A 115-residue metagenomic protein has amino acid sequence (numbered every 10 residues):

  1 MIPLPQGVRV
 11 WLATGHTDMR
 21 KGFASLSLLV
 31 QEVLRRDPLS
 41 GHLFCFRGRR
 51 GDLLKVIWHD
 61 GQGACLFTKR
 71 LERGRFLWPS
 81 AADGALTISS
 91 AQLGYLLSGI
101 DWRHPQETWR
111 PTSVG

Functional and structural regions predicted by a protein language model:
M1-G115: Polybasic/polar functional segments that serve as interface/processing modules
